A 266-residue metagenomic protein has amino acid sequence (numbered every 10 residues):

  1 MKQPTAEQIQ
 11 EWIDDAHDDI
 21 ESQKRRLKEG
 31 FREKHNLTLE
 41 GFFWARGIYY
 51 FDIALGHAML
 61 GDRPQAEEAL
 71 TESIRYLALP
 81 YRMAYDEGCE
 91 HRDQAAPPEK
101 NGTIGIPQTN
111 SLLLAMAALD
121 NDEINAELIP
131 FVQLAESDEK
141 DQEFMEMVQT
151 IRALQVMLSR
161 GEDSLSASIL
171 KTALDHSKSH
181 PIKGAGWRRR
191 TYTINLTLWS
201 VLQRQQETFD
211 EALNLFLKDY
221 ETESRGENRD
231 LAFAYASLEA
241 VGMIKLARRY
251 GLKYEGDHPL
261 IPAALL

Functional and structural regions predicted by a protein language model:
Q3-L217: Eukaryote-skewed repeat-based solenoidal scaffolds used as protein-protein interaction platforms, primarily
R204-L266: Alpha-helical oligomerization segments
